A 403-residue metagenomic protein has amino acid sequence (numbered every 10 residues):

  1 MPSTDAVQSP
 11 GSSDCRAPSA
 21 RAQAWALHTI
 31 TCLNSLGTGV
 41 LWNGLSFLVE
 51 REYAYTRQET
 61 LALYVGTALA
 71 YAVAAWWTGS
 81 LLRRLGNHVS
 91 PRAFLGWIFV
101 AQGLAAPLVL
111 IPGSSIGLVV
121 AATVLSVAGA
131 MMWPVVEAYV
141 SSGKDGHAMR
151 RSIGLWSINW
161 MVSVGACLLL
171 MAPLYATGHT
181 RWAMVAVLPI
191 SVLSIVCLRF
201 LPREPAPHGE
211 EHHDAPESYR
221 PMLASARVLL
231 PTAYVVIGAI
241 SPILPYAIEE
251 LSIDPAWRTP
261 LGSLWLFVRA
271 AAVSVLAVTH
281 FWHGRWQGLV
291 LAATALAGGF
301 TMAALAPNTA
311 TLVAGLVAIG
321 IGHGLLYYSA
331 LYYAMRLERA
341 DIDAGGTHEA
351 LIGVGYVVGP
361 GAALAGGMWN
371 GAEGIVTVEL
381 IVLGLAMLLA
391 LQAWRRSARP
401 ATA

Functional and structural regions predicted by a protein language model:
A17-A68, L223-L229, G238-I248, R258: Helix-loop boundary and gating motifs at the non-cytosolic
L45, M131-K144, L325-R339: Intracellular juxtamembrane helix-capping segments at the cytosolic ends of symmetry-related transmembrane helices
A74-V89, Y175, A272-R285, G367: Helix-to-loop junctions at the C-terminal end of transmembrane segments in multipass secondary transporters
A93-P107, L188, Q287-M302: Structural signature of the two symmetry-related core transmembrane helices
L125-I158: Cytoplasmic helix-loop-helix junction between adjacent transmembrane helices in 12-TM secondary transporters
A183-R199, V376-Q392: Symmetry-related core transmembrane helices of the 12-TM Major Facilitator Superfamily/SLC fold
Q287-Y328: C-terminal transmembrane helical hairpin of 12-TM major facilitator-type secondary transporters
I342-W369: A late C-terminal transmembrane helix in Major Facilitator Superfamily
